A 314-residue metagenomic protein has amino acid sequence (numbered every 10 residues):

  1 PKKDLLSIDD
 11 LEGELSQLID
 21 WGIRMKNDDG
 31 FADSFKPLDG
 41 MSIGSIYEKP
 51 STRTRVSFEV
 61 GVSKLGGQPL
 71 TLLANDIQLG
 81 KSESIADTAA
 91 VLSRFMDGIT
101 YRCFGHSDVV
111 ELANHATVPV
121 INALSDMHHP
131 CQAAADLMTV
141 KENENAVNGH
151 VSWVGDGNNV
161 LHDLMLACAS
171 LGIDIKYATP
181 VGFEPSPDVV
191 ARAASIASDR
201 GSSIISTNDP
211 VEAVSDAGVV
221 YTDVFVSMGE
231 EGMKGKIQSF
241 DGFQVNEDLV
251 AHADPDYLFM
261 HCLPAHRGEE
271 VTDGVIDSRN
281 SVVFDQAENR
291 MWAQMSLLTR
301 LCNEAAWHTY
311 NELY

Functional and structural regions predicted by a protein language model:
P1-V56, V60, H128: Positively charged, low-complexity intrinsically disordered leader regions
S42-F95: Active-site cofactor/substrate anionic-group-binding motifs, chiefly glycine- and Lys/Arg-rich phosphate-binding loops
E48-V60, N143-T222: Glycine-rich phosphate/diphosphate-binding loop of Rossmann-like nucleotide-binding domains
L65, F95, H115-T117, L171 (+2 more regions): Short, structured coil segments at secondary-structure junctions
D97-A167, H261: Anion-binding alpha/beta catalytic cores of soluble intermediary-metabolism enzymes, centered on
S195-G274: Rossmann-like adenosine-cofactor binding region
D256-Y257, C262-Y314: Adenosine-phosphate binding glycine-rich loop
